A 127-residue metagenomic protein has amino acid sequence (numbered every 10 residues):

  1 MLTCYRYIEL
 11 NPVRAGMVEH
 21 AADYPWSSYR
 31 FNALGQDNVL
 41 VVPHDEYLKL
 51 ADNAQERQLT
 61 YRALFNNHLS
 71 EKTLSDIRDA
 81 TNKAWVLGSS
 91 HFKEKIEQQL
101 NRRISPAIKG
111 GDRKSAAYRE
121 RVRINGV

Functional and structural regions predicted by a protein language model:
M1-V127: Short Pro-Cys-Gly-centered "Cys-loop" motif that presents a nucleophilic cysteine in a tight turn
